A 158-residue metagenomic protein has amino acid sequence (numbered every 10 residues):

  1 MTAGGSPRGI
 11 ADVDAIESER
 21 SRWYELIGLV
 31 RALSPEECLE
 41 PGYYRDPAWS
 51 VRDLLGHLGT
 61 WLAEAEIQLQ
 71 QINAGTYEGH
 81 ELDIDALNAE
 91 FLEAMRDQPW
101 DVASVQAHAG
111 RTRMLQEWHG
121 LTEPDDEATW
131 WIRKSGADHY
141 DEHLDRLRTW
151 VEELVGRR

Functional and structural regions predicted by a protein language model:
T2, E40-A86, H119-R158: Short, contiguous alpha-helical
G4, S18, W23, S34 (+6 more regions): Sparse, context-dependent recognition of short Cys/His-centered cofactor- or disulfide-binding micro-motifs
G4-C38, T60-Q70: Alpha-helical bundle segments that constitute or directly flank the non-heme di-iron/ferroxidase center
P7-A11, Y43-D46, L92-P99, A128: Short amphipathic alpha-helical segments at helix-loop
V13, V30, V51, V102-V105 (+2 more regions): Extended aliphatic helical segments
I16-W23, V51, W100-A107, R133-G136 (+1 more regions): Hydrophobic packing residues in well-ordered alpha-helices of helical domains and bundles
R22-L29, W61, G110-R113, E117 (+2 more regions): Amphipathic, well-ordered alpha-helical segments in soluble domains
L87-E127: Acidic/histidine-rich alpha-helical segments that form the ligand environment of transition-metal centers
